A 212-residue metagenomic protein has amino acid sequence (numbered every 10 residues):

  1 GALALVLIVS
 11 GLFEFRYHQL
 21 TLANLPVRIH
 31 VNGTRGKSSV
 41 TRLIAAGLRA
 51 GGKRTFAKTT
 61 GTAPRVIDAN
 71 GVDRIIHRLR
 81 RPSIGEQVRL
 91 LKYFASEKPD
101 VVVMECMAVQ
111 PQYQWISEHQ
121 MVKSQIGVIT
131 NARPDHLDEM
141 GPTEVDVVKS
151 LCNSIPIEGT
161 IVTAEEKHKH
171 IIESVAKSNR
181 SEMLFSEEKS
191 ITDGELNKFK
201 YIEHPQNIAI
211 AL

Functional and structural regions predicted by a protein language model:
G1-N32, S39-L43: Short, basic phosphate-binding NTP loop
Q19-L25, G47-G127, N131-V148: ATP-dependent carboxylate-amine ligase catalytic core
P26, E97, S124, V128-L212: Acidic, Mg2+-coordinating active-site environments of NTP-dependent enzymes
H30, V102-V103, T160-T163: Short catalytic-loop micro-motif centered on adjacent basic/acidic residues
T34, T60, E166: Cofactor-binding loop segments of dinucleotide-utilizing enzymes, especially the Rossmann-like FAD- and NAD(P)+-binding
K37-V40, R65-V66: Short N-terminal binding/cap micro-motifs at the start of the first secondary-structure element
I44, L48-R49, A176: Hydrophobic alpha-helical packing residues
I44, L90, I172: Aromatic/hydrophobic pocket-lining residues that form π-stacking "cages" and hydrophobic walls in ligand
